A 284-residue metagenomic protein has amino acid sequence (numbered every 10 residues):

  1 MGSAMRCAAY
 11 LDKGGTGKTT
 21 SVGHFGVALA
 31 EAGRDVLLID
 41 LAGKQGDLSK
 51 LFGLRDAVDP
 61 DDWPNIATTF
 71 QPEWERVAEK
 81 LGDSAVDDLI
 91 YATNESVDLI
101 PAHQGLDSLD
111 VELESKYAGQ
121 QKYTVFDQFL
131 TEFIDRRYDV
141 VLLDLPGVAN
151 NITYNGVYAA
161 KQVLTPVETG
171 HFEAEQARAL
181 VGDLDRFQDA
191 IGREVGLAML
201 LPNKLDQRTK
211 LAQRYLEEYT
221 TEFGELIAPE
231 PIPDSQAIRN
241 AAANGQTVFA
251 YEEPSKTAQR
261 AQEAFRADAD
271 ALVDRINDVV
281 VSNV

Functional and structural regions predicted by a protein language model:
M1-V284: P-loop NTP-binding core
